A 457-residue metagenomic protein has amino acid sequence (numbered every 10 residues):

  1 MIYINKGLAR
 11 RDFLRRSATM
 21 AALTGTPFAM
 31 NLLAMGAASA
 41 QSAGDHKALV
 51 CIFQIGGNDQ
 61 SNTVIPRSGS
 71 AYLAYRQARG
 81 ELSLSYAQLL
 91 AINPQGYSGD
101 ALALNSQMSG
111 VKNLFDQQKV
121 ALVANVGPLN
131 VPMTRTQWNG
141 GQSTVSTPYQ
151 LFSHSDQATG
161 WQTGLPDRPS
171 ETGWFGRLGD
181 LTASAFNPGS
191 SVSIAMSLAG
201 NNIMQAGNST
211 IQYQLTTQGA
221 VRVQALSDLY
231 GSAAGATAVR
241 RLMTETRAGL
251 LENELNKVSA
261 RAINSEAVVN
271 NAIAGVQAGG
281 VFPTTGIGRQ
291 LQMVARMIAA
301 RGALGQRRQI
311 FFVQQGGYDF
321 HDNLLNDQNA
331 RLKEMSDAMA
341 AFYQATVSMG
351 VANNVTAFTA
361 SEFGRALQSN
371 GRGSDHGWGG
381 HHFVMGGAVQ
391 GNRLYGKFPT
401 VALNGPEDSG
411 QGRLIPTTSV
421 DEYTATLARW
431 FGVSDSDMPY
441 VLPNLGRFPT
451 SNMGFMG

Functional and structural regions predicted by a protein language model:
M1-S348, Q368, V384-M385, R393-G457: Feature for exported/extracytoplasmic and membrane-associated proteins, marking the mature portion
R308-I310, A352, A360, G377-G380 (+1 more regions): Active-site lining segments that contact anionic ligands and/or coordinate catalytic metals
D322-D327, F363-G379: Short glycine/threonine-rich loop-to-helix capping motif typified by GTGT followed within a few residues by an Asp-Pro
T346-G371: Metal-dependent active-site segment of extracytoplasmic phospho-/sulfohydrolases and closely related
H376-G391: Catalytic or ion-translocation cores adjacent to nucleophile or general acid/base/metal-coordination motifs in diverse
